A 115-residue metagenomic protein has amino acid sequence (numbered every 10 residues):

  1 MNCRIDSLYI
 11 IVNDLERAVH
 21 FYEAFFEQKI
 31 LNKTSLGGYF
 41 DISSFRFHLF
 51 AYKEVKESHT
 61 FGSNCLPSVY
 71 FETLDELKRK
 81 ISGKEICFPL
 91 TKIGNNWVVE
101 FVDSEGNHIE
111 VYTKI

Functional and structural regions predicted by a protein language model:
M1-V19, C65-P67: N-terminal beta-strand motif that seeds the catalytic metal site of vicinal oxygen chelate
C3, S35, G94-N96: Loop/turn position at the start of each blade in beta-propeller repeats
S7, S82-I115: Vicinal oxygen chelate
A18-E23, I81, G106: Conserved active-site tyrosine of GNAT-family acetyltransferases
A24-I30, K84-E85: Conserved acetyl-CoA-binding loop of GNAT-fold acetyltransferases
K29-G62, H108-K114: Conserved short beta-strand elements that form part of the metal-binding/catalytic scaffold of enzyme active sites
C65-E85, T91: Mid-chain, well-packed structural core segment of small domains
